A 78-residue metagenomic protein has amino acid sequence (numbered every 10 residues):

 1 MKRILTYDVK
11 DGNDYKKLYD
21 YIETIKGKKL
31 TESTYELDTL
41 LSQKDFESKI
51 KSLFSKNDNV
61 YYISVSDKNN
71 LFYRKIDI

Functional and structural regions predicted by a protein language model:
M1-L30, T34-Q43: Extended, hydrophobic alpha-helical segments
E47-I78: Charged interaction segments
